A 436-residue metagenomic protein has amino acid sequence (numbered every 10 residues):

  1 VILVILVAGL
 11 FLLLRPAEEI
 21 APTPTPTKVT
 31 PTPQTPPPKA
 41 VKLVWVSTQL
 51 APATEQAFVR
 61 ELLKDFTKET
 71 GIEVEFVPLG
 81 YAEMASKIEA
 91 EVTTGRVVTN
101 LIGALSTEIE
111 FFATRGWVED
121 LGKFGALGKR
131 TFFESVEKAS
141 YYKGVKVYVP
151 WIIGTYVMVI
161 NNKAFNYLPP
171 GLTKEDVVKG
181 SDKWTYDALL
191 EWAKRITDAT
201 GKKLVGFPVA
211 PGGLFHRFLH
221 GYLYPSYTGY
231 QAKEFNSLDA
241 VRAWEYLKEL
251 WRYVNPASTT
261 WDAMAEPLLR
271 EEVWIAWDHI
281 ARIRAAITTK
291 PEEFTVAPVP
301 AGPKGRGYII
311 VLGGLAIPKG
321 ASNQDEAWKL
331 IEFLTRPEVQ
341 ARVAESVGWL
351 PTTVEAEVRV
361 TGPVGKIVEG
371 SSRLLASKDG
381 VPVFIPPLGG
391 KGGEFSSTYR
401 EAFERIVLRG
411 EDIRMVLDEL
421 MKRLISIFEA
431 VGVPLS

Functional and structural regions predicted by a protein language model:
L13-E108, P303, E326, R342 (+2 more regions): Conserved N-terminal structural module of periplasmic/extracytoplasmic solute-binding proteins
K39, A104-V157, D187-L190, T295-P300 (+1 more regions): Hinge/lid segment of periplasmic solute-binding proteins
V41, V241, R252-N255, I287-V354 (+2 more regions): Extracytoplasmic/periplasmic substrate-recognition and gating elements
V59, F76-V77, S258, W349-T352 (+2 more regions): C-terminal capping/gating helix-and-loop segments adjacent to ligand/active sites or protein-protein/ligand interfaces
N100-G103, W274-H279: Paired acidic/hydrophobic, glycine-rich loop segments that form the ligand-binding mouth/hinge of periplasmic-binding
I109-A113, I280-E292: A ligand-binding cleft/hinge motif common to bilobed small-molecule-binding domains
K143-Y156, S181-K233, D239, V273: Extracytoplasmic/periplasmic solute-binding protein
Y186-D198, G229-W261, T288, V299: Glycine-centered hinge/linker elements that transmit conformational signals in sensory and ligand-binding systems
